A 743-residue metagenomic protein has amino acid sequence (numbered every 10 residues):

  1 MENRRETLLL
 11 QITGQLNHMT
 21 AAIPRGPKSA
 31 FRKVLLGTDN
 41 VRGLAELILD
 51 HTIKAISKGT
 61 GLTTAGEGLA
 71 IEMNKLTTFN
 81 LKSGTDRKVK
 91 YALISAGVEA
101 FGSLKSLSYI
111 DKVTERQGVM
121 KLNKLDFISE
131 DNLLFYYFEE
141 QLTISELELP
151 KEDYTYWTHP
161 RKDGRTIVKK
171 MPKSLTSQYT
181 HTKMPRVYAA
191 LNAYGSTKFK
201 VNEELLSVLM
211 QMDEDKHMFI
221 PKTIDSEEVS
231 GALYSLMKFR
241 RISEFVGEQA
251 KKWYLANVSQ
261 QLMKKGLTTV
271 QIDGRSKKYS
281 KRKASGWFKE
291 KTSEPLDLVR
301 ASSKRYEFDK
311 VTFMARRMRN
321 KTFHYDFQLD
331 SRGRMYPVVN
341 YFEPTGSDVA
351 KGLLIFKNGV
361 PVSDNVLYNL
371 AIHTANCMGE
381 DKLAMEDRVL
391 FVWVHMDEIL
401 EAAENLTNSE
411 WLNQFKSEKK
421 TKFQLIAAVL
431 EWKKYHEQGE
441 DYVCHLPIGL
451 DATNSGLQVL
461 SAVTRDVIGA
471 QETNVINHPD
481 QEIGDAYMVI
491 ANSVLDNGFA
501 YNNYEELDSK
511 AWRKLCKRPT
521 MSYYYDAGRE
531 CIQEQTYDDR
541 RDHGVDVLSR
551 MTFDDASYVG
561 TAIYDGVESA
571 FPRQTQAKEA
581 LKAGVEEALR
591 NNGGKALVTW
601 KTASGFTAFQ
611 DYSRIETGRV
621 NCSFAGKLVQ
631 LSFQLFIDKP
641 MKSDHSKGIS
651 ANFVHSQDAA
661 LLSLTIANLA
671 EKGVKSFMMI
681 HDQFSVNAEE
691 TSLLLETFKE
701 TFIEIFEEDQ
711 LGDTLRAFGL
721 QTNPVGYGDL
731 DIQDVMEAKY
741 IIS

Functional and structural regions predicted by a protein language model:
M1-T520, Y524-N652, N668, K672 (+2 more regions): Non-catalytic nucleic-acid-binding interfaces of large nucleic-acid enzymes and RNP effectors
D326, S676, Q683: Short, surface-exposed charged micro-motifs
S331-R332, M679-Q683: Short Gly/Ser/Thr- and Asp/Glu-enriched loop/turn motifs at secondary-structure junctions
P337, D682-V686: Short cationic amphipathic helices and targeting signals
G648-Q657, S685: Short, contiguous acidic/charged loop-to-helix segments that flank catalytic cores in large enzymes
D658-I680: Active-site palm subdomain of RNA-directed nucleic acid polymerases
S685-E700: Catalytic palm subdomain of template-directed nucleic-acid polymerases, centered on the conserved carboxylate motif
